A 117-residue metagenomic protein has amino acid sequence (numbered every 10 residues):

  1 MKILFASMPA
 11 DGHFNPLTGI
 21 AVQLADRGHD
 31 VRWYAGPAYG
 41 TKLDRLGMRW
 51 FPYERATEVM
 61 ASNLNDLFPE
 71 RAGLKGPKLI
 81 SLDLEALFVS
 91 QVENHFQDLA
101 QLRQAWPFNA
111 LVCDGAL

Functional and structural regions predicted by a protein language model:
M1, P16-A21, P77-I80, D98-R103: A short alpha-helix capping/helix-coil boundary motif
M1-Y53: N-terminal subdomain of nucleotide-sugar transferases
I3-S7, L82-F88: Glycine-rich phosphate-binding "P-loop"
A10-G12, P69-G73, Q91-E93: Short hydrophobic/aromatic-rich motifs at helix boundaries and adjacent loops
F14, V22, E58-A61, L111 (+1 more regions): Residues in flexible loops and secondary-structure boundaries
N15, N63-N65, N94, N109: Detector for Asparagine
R32-D83: Conserved nucleotide-sugar phosphate-binding/catalytic loop shared by glycosyltransferases and other
F88-L117: Conserved nucleotide-sugar donor-interacting segment of glycosyltransferase catalytic cores, predominantly GT-B
